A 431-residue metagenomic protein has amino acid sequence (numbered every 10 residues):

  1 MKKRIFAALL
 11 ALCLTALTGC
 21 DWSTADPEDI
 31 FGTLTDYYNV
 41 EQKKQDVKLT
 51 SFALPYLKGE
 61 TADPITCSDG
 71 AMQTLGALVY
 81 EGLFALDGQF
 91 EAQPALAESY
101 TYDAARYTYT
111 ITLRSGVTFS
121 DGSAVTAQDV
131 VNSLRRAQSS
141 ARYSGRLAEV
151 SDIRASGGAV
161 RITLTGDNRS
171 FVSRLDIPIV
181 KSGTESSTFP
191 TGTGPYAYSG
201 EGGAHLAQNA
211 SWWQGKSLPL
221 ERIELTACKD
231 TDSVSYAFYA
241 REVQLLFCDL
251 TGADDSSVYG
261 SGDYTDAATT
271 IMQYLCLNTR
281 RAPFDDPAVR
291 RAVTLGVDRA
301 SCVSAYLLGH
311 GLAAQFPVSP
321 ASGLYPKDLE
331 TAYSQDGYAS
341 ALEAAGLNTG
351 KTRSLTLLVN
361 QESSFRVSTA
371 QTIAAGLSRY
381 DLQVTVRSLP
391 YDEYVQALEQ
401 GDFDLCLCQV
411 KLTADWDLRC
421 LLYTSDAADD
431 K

Functional and structural regions predicted by a protein language model:
A53-A104: N-terminal lobe/hinge region of extracytoplasmic solute-binding protein
S68, E98-R142, P283: Aromatic- and charge-enriched surface segment that lines or borders ligand/interaction sites
R114, A207-W212, A267-A292, G296 (+1 more regions): A bilobed periplasmic-binding-protein/Venus flytrap-type ligand-binding module shared by bacterial periplasmic
T163-L164, N168-R222, D232: Gly/Pro-rich hinge or "lid" segments in bacterial periplasmic/extracellular proteins
S211-D255: Ligand-site clamp/hinge motif
D285-A375: Append "and occasionally in soluble cytosolic enzymes with long acidic Gly/Pro-rich linkers
A345-L412: Ligand/substrate-recognition segments at binding pockets and active sites
Y423-D430: Conserved small/polar residues in nucleotide/adenosyl-binding loops
